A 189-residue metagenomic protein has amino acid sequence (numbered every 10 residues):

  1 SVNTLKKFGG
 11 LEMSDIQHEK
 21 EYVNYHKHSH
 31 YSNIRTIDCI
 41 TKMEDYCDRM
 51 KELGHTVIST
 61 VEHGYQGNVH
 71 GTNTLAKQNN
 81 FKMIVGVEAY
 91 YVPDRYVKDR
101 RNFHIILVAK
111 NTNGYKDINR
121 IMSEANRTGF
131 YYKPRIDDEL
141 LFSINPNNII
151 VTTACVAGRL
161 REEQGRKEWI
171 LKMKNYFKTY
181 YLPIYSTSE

Functional and structural regions predicted by a protein language model:
S1-E189: Phosphodiester-processing cores and adjacent nucleic acid-binding clamps
